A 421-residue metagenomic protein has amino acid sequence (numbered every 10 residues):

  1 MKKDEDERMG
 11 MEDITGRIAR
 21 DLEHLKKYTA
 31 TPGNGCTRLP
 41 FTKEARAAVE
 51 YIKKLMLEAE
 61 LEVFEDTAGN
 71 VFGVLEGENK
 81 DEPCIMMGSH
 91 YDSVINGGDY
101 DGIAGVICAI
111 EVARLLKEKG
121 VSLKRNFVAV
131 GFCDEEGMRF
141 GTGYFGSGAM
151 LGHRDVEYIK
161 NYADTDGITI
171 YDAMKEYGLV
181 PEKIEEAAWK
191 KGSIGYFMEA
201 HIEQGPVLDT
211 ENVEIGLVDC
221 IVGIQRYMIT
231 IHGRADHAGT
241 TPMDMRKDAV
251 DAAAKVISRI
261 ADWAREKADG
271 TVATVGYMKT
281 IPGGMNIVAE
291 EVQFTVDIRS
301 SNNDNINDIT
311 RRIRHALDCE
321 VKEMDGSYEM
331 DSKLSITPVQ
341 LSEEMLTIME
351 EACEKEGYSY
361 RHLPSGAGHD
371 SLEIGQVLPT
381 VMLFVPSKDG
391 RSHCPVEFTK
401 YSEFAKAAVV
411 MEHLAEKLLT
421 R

Functional and structural regions predicted by a protein language model:
M9-T42, I159, E182, H393: N-terminal capping segment at the start of a domain
I18-K26, T31, G88-S89, Y360-H413: Zn-dependent metallopeptidase/amidohydrolase metal-coordination segment
A30-E76: A non-catalytic alpha/beta surface segment that caps or lines the substrate-entry region of metallo-dependent hydrolase
P40-F41, T274-P282, S300-S301, S327-L346: A short beta-alpha structural unit
L55-A59, T67, V71-A104: Catalytic-core environment of secreted peptidases
M87, N96-E135, Q225-I231, H237-W263 (+3 more regions): Alpha-helical metal-binding/catalytic segments enriched in His/Glu/Asp
E135, R139-N303: Midchain, well-structured core segments that form catalytic/ion-binding scaffolds
I221, T241-K267, I313-H315, T347 (+2 more regions): His/Asp/Glu-rich mid-to-C-terminal helical/loop segments that flank catalytic regions of hydrolases
